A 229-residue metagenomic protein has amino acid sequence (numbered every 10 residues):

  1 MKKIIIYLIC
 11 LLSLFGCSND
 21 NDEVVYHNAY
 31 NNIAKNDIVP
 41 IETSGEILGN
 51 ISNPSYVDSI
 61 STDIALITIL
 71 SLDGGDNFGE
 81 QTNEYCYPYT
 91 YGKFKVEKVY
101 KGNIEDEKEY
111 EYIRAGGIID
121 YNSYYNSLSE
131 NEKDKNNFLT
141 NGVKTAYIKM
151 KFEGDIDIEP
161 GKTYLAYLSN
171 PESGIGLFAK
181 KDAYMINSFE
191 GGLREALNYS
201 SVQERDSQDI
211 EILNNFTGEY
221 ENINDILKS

Functional and structural regions predicted by a protein language model:
M1-I4: Positively charged n-region of N-terminal signal peptides that target proteins for export
S13-G16: C-terminal motif of bacterial Sec signal peptides marking the signal peptidase cleavage site
S18-K35, G117-S229: Netrin-like (NTR/C345C) domain of secreted extracellular proteins
N19-S59: N-terminal, intrinsically disordered, polar/charged segments of Gram-positive cell-envelope systems that serve as
S44-Y56, G74-Q81, G142-G154: N-terminal post-signal-peptidase region of extra-cytosolic proteins
D58-I60, C86, D157-P160: Extracellular/periplasmic catalytic domains that process cell-envelope and extracellular macromolecules
S61-F78, N83-E84, T90-Y100: Structural detector for short beta-strands of small beta-barrel domains
N83-L139: OB-fold (S1/OB) nucleic-acid-binding surfaces
